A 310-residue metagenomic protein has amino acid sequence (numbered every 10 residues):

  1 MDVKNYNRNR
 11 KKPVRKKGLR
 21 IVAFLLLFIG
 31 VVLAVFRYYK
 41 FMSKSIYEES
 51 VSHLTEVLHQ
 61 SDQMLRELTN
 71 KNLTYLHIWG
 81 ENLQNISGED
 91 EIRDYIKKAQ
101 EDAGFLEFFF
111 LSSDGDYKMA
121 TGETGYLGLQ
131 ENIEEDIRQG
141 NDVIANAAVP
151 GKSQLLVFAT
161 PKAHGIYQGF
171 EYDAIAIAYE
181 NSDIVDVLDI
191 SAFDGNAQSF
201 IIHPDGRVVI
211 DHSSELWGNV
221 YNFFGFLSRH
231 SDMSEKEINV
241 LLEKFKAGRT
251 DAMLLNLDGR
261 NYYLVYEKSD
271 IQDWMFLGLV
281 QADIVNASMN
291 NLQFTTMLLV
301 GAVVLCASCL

Functional and structural regions predicted by a protein language model:
M1-V14, A34, A145-A147, Y221-F224: N-terminal sensory and localization modules of signal-transduction and trafficking proteins
V3-Y6, S52-H59, E67-V143: Extracytoplasmic/periplasmic sensory segments of membrane signal-transduction proteins
P13-G88: Juxtamembrane extracytoplasmic/periplasmic/luminal helical "stalk" adjacent to the first N-terminal
I21, A287-V304: N-terminal membrane-entry
E89-G104, A174-G225: Solvent-exposed, extracytoplasmic
R93-Y95, A120-P150, L216-L254: Extracytoplasmic/periplasmic sensor domains and loops in membrane signaling proteins
D102-G104, F108-F109, S113-S191: Extracytoplasmic/periplasmic ligand-binding sensor regions of membrane-associated signaling proteins
L227-T295: Extracellular/periplasmic juxtamembrane segments that couple receptor/chemosensory ectodomains to their
